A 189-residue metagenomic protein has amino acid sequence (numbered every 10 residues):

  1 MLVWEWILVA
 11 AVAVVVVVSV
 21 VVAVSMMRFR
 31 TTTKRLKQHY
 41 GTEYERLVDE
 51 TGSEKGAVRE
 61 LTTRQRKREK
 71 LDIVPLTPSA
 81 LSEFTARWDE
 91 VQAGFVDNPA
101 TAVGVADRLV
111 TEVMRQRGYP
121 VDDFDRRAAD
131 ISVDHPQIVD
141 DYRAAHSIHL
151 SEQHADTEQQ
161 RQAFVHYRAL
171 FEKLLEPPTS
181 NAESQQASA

Functional and structural regions predicted by a protein language model:
M1-V15: Feature marks short, highly hydrophobic, charge-poor N-terminal signal-anchor/signal peptide-like helices that anchor
L2-W4, M27, S180: Serine/threonine-biased, Pro/acidic-interspersed low-complexity stretches characteristic of secreted/cell-surface
V12, V20-V21, V113: Hydrophobic aliphatic residue packing
V15-V16, S82: A short linear-motif detector with a strong N-terminal bias
V17-T32: Cytosolic-side junction of a single-pass transmembrane alpha-helix
V18, V22, A93, V165 (+1 more regions): A broad, structural surface signal
F29-D134, I138-D141, A145-A155: Elongated extramembrane "stalk/tether" segments
A144-A189: Extracytoplasmic/periplasmic C-terminal soluble domains
